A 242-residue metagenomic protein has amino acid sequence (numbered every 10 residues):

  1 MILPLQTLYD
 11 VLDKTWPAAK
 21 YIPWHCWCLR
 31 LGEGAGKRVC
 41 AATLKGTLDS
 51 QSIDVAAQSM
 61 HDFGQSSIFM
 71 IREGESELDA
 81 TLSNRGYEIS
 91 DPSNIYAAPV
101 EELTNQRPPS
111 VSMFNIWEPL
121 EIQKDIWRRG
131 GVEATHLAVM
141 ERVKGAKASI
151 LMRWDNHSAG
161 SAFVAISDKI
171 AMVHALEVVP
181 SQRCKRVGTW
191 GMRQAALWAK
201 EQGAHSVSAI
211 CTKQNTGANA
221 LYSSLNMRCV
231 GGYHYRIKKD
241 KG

Functional and structural regions predicted by a protein language model:
M1-F63, E75, D79: N-terminal charged segments
M1-Y9, A41-T47, S93, V100-H136: Short amphipathic alpha-helix that is part of the acyltransferase structural core
A35-A42, S90, A165-H174, R183: A conserved beta-turn-beta hairpin within the catalytic core of GNAT-like acetyltransferases that forms part
D49-A57, V178, C184-E201, A220 (+1 more regions): Conserved acetyl-CoA-binding loop-helix of GNAT-fold acetyltransferases
F63-E73, A199-I210: Conserved GNAT acetyl-CoA-binding A-motif
M70-E77, A209-N219, R236-K241: Conserved beta-strand-loop-alpha-helix junction that forms the acyl-donor binding cleft
S76-I89, K185, T189, K213-G232: Conserved active-site alpha-helix within GNAT-family acetyltransferase domains
A138-P180: A conserved beta-strand-loop-helix scaffold within acyl/acetyltransferase catalytic domains
